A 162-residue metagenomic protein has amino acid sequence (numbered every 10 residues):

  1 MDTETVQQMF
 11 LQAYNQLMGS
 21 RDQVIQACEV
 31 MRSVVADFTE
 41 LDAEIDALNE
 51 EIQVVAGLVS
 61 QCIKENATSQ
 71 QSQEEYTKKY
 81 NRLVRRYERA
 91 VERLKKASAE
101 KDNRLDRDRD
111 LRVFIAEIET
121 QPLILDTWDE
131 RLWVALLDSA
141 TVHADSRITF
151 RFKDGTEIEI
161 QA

Functional and structural regions predicted by a protein language model:
M1-A36, S139, I158-A162: Compact Cys/His-rich, Zn2+-coordinating modules
E4, Q8, Q12, I25 (+6 more regions): Feature representing long, continuous alpha-helical segments
E4, V34, F38-L41, I45-L48 (+1 more regions): Hydrophobic alpha-helical scaffolding
T5, Y14, I63-A67, A144 (+1 more regions): Active-site proximal loops enriched in glycine and acidic residues that flank catalytic Cys/His/Asp and coordinate
L11, N15, E29, Q53 (+3 more regions): Amphipathic, well-packed alpha-helical segments that form the structural scaffold of globular domains
V24, L41, L48-A67, L83 (+1 more regions): Non-transmembrane amphipathic alpha-helical segments
T39, Q73-A162: Long, low-complexity alpha-helical segments
